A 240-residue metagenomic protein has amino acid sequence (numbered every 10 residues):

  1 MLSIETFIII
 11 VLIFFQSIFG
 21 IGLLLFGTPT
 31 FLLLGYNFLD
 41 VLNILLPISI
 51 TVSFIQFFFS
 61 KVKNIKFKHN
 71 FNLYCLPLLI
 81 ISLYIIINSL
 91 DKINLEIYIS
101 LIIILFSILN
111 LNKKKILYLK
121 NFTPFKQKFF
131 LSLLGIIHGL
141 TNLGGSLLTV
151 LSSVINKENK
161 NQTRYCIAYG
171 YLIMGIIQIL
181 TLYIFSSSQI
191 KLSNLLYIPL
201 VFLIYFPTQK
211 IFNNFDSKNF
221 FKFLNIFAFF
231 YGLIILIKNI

Functional and structural regions predicted by a protein language model:
M1-S17, F26-F38, F58-I136, Q189-I240: Juxtamembrane transmembrane-helix boundary motif
F19-G27, T141-T149: Transmembrane helix boundary and interhelical junction motifs in multipass membrane proteins
T28-L33, V150-V154, T181-I184: Short amphipathic helix-loop junctions that connect adjacent transmembrane helices in Major Facilitator Superfamily/SLC
N37-L45, F67, N156-Y169: Membrane-interface alpha-helices at helix entry/exit sites of multi-pass transporters
D40-K61, L172: Transmembrane alpha-helices of multi-pass small-molecule transport proteins
L45-S49, I167, Y171, N194 (+1 more regions): Short hydrophobic/aromatic, small-residue-rich stretches within specific transmembrane helices of secondary active
I50-S53, I104-S107, L172-I176, F229-G232: Small-residue-rich packing faces within the transmembrane alpha-helices of Major Facilitator Superfamily
Q162-L182, L192: Hydrophobic alpha-helical transmembrane segments of multi-pass integral membrane proteins, especially transporters
